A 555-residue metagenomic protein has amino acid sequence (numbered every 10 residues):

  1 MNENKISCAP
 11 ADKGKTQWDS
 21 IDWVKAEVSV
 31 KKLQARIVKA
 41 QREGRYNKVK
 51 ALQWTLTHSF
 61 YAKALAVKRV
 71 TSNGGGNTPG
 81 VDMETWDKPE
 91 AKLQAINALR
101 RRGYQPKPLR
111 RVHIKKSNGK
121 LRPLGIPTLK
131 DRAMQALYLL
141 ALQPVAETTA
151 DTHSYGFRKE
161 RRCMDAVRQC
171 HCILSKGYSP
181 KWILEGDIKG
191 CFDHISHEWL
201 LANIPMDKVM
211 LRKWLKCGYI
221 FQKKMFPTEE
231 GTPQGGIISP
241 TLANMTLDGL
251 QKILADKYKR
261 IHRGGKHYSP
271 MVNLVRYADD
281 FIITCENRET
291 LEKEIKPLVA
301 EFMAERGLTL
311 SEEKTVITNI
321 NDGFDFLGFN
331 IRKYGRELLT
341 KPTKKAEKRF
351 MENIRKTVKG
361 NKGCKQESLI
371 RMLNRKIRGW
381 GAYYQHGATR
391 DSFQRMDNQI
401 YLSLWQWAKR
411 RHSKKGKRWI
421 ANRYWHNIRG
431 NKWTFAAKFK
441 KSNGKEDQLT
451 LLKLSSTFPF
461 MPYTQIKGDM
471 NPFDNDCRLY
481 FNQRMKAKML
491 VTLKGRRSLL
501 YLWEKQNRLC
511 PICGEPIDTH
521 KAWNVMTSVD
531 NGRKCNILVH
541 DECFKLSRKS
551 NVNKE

Functional and structural regions predicted by a protein language model:
T16-G75, L140-G156: Charged boundary/loop elements
V49-N118: Phosphate/adenylate-binding "loop-and-lid" substructures adjacent to NTP/NAD/dNTP-binding pockets in NTP-dependent
A98, R102, T149-H153, R158-R161 (+2 more regions): Conserved polymerase palm-domain catalytic core
K216, Q222, R306-R371, R375-W380: A conserved non-catalytic segment of reverse transcriptases and RNA-directed RNA polymerases corresponding to the late
K365, L369-N427: Non-catalytic, peripheral interaction segments enriched in hydrophobic/basic residues
Q399-S403, A408-Y501, R508-L509: Extended C-terminal regions of large enzymes
G514-V552: Histidine-centered nuclease catalytic patch
